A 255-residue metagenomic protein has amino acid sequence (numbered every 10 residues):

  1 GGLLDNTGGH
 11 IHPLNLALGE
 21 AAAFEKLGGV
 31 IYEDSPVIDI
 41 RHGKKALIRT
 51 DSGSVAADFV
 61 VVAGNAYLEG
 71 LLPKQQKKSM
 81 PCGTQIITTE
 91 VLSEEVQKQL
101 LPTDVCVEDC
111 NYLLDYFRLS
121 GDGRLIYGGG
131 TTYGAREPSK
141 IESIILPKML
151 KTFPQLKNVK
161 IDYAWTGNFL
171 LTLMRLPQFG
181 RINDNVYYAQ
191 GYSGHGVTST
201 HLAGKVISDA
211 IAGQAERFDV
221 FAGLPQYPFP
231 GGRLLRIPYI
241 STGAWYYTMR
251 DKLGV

Functional and structural regions predicted by a protein language model:
G1, I11, E20, D58 (+6 more regions): N-terminal FAD-binding dinucleotide-binding subdomain shared by FAD-dependent oxidases/monooxygenases
G2-D58: Helical element adjacent to the flavin cofactor pocket in flavoenzyme catalytic cores
T7, A135-E137, E142-L253: C-terminal catalytic lobe of FAD-dependent flavoproteins
F24, G64, I207-I211: Hydrophobic "lid"/C-terminal helical patch of Rossmann-like NAD(P)-dependent dehydrogenase/epimerase domains
Y32, V61, Y187-A189: Hydrophobic/aromatic beta-strand patches that form the interior of the parallel beta-sheet core in alpha/beta enzyme
V37-H42, S54-D184: Active-site substrate-recognition segment that forms the wall of the catalytic cavity or substrate channel
